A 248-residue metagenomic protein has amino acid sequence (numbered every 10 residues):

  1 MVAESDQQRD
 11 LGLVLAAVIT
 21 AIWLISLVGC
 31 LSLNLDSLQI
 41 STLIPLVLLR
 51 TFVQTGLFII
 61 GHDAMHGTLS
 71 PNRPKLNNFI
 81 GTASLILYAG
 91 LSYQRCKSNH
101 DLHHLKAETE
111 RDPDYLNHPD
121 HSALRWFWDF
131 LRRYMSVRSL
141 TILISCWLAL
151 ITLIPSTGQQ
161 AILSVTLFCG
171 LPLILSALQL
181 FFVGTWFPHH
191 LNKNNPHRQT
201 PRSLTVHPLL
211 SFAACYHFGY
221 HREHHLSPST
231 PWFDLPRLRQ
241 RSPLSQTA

Functional and structural regions predicted by a protein language model:
M1-Q8: Short, Lys/Arg-rich, polar N-terminal cytosolic tail immediately upstream of the first transmembrane signal-anchor
G12-G29: The first (N-terminal) embedded transmembrane alpha-helix
L27-T42: Short, hydrophobic transmembrane alpha-helix segments
D36, A64-N72, W186-N194: Membrane-interface elements of multi-pass transporters and channels
I44-T51, T109-F212, Y216: Hydrophobic transmembrane alpha-helical segments that form the core helix bundle of multi-pass membrane enzymes
R50, Q54-I59, Y216, Y220: Active-site alpha-helix of zinc metalloproteases
F58-H66, S70, H103-H104: Active-site recognition of the HExxH zinc-binding catalytic motif
N72-W126, H190-A248: Membrane-proximal soluble regions of multi-pass membrane proteins
